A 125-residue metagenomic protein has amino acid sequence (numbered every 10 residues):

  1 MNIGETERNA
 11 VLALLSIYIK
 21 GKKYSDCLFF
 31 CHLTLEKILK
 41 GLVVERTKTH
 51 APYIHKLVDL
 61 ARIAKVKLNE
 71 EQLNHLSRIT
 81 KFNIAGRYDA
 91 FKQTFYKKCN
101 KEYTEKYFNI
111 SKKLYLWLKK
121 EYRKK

Functional and structural regions predicted by a protein language model:
M1-K125: Terminal alpha-helical segments
